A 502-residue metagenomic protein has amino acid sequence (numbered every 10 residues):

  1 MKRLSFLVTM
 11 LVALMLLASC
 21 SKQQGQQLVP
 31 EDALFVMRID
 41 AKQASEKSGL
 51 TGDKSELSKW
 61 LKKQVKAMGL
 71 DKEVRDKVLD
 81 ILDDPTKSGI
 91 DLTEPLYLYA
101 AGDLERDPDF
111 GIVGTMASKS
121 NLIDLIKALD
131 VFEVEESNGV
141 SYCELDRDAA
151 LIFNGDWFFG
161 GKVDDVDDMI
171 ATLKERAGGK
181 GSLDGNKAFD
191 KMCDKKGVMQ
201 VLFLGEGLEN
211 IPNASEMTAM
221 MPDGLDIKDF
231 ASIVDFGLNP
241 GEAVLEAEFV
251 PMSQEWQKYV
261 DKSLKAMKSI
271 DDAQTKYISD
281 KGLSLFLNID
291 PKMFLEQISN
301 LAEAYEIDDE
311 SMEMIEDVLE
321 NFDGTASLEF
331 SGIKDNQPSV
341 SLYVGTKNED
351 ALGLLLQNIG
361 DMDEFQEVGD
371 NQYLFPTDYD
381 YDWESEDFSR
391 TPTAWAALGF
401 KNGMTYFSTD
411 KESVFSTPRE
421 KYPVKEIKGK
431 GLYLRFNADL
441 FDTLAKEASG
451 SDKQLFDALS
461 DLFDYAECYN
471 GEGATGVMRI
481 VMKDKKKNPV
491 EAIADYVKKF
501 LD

Functional and structural regions predicted by a protein language model:
M1-V8: Bacterial N-terminal signal peptides that target proteins for export
V8-L16: Bacterial N-terminal signal peptides
C20-D146, L183-D229, I233-D235, G241-Q337 (+2 more regions): Structural boundary/hinge residues at secondary-structure and domain interfaces
L96-A100, A149-N154, P222-G241, D323-F330 (+3 more regions): Broad, structure-driven detector of short, well-ordered beta-strand segments within folded domains
T115-N121, K162-V166, T346-D350, D410-E412: Helix N-cap motif at beta-to-alpha junctions
M116-G155, K187, V198-M199, E349-N402 (+2 more regions): Short Gly/Thr-rich strand-loop-strand
E144-R176, E384-K421, I427, D461-R479: A short, solvent-exposed beta-edge/loop patch
K411-D502: Long, C-terminal catalytic modules of enzymes
